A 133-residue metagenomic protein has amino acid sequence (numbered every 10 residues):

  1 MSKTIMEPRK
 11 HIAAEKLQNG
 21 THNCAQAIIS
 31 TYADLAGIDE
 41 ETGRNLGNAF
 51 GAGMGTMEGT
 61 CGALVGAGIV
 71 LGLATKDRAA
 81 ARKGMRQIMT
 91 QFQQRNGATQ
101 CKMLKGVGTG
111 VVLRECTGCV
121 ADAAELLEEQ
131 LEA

Functional and structural regions predicted by a protein language model:
M1-L17: Polybasic, low-complexity association/targeting segments
S2-M6, R86-A133: C-terminal binding/interaction regions
S2-T4, I29-N48, Q93-C101: Acidic-glycine-rich active-site phosphate/pyrophosphate-binding loop
T21-A25, D39, G43, R78-M85 (+1 more regions): Generic structural signal for well-ordered, non-membrane alpha-helical segments in soluble metabolic enzymes
I28-Y32, L64-A74, A123-L127: Buried hydrophobic packing segments
F50-V70: Glycine/serine-rich anion-binding loops at beta->alpha junctions that coordinate negatively charged ligand groups
L64-Q100: Mid-chain, well-packed structural core segment of small domains
